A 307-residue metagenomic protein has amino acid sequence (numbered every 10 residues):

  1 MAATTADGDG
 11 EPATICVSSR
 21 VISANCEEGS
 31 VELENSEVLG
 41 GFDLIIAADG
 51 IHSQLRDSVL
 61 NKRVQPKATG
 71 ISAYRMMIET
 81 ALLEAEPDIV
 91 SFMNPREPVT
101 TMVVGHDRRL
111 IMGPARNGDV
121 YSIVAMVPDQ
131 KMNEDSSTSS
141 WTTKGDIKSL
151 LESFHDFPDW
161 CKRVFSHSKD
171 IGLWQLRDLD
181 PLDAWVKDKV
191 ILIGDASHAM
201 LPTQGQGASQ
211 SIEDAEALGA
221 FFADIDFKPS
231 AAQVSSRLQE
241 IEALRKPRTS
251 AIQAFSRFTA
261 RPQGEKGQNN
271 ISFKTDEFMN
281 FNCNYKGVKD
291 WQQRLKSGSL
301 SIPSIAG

Functional and structural regions predicted by a protein language model:
M1-G307: FAD-dependent flavoprotein oxygenase/oxidase catalytic domain
